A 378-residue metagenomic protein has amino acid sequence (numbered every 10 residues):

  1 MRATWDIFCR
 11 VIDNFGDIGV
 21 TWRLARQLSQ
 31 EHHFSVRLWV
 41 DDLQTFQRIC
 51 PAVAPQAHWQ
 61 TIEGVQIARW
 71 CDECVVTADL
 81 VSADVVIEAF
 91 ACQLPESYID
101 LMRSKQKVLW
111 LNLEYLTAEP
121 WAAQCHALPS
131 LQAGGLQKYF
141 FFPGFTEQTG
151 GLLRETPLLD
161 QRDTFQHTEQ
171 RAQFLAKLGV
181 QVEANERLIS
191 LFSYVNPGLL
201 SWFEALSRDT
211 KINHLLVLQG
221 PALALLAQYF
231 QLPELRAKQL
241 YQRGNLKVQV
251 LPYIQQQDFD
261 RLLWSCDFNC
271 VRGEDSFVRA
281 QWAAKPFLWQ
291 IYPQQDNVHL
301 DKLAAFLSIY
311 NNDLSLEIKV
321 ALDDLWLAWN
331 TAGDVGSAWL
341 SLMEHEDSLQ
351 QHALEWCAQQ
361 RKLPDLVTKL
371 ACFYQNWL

Functional and structural regions predicted by a protein language model:
T4, D84-V85, F268: Structural motif
I7-I18, F192-P197, F268: Short, glycine-rich nucleotide/cofactor-binding loops
C9-H33, R37-G135, G220: Active-site and donor-binding regions of nucleotide-sugar-utilizing enzymes
W22-R26, Y253-K302: A donor-sugar binding/catalytic signature common to diverse glycosyltransferases and related nucleotide-sugar
E114-L200: A nucleotide-sugar donor-handling region in carbohydrate enzymes
E155, V180, N312-L378: C-terminal amphipathic helix plus adjacent low-complexity, charged tail appended to glycosyltransferase catalytic
Q181-D260: Donor-nucleotide binding loops and adjacent catalytic segments primarily of GT-B fold Leloir glycosyltransferases
P286-A332: Nucleotide-sugar donor-binding patch of glycosyltransferase catalytic domains
